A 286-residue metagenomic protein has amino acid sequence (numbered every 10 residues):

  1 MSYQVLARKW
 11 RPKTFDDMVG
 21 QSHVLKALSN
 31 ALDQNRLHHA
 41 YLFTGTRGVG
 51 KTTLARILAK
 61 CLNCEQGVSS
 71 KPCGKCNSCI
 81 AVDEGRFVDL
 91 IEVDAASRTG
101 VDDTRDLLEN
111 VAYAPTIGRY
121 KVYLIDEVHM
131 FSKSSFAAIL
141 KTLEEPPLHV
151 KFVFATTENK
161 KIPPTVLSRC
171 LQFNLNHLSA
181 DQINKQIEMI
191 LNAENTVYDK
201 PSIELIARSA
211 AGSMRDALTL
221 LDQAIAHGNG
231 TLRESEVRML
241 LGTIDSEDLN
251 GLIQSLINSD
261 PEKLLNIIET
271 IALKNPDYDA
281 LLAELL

Functional and structural regions predicted by a protein language model:
M1-Q172, Q182: P-loop/Walker A NTP-binding region and its immediately flanking N-terminal helices in P-loop NTPase folds
E84-V88, D103-D106, R119, K151 (+2 more regions): Extended, largely alpha-helical regulatory/partner-binding modules appended to the mid-to-C-terminal parts
